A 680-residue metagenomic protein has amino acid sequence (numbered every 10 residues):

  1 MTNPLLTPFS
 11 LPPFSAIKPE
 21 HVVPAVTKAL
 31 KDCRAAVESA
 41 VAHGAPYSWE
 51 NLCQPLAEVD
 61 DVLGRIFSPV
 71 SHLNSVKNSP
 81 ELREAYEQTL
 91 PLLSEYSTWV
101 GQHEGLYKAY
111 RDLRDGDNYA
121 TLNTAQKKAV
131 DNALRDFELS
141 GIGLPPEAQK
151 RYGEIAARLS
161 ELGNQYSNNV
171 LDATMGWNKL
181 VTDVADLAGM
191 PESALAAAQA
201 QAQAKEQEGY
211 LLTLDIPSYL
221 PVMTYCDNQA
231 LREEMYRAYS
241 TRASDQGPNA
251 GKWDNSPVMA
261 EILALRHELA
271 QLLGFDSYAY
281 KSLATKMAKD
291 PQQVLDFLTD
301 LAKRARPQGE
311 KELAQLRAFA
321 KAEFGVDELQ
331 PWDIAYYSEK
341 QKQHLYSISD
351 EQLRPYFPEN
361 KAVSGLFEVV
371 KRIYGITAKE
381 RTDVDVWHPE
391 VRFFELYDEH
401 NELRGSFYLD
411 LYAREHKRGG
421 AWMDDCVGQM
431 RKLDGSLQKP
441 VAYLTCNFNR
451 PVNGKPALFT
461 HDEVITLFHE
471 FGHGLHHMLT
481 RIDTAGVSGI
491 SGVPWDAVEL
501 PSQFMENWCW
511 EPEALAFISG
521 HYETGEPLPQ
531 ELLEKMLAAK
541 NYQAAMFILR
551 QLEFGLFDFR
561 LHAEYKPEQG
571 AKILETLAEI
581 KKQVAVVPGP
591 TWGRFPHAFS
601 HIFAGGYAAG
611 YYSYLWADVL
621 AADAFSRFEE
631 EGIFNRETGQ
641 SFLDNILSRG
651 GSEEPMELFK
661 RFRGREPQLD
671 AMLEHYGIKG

Functional and structural regions predicted by a protein language model:
M1-M190, F628: N-terminal helix-rich structural modules
M1-P24, K28, G189, A197 (+12 more regions): C-terminal, non-catalytic "cap/extension" segments appended to globular domains
T7-H21, V70-T89, D112-E154, T213-P257 (+5 more regions): Short His/Asp/Glu-rich catalytic/ion-coordination signatures at enzyme active sites or charged loops
N78, L122, A133-F137, A250-G251 (+3 more regions): Aromatic/His-enriched, Gly/Pro-containing loop or helix-boundary segments that lie immediately adjacent to catalytic
T98, A442, I465: Acidic/His-rich structured neighborhood in mature extracellular/periplasmic domains
A125, A129, R158-E161, N168-T213 (+8 more regions): Active-site-proximal, well-structured secondary-structure segments within enzyme catalytic domains
P217-Y219, L269, E399-N401, L411-R414 (+5 more regions): Short, glycine-/Ser/Thr-/acidic-enriched flexible segments
N449-L467: Short pre-active-site segment immediately N-terminal to the catalytic Zn-binding motif
